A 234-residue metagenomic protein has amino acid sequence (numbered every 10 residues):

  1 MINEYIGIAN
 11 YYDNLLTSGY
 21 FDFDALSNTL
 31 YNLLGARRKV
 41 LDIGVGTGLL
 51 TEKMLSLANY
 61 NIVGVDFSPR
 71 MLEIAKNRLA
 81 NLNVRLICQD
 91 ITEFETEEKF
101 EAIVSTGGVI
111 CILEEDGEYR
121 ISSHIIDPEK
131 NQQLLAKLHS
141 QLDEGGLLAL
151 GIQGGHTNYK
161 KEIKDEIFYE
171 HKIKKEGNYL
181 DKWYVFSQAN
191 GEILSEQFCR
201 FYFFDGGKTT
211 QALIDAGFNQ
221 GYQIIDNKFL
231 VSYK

Functional and structural regions predicted by a protein language model:
M1-G35: Conserved class I S-adenosyl-L-methionine
R37-G44: Conserved class I S-adenosyl-L-methionine
G48-E93: Class I SAM-dependent methyltransferase SAM/SAH-binding core
E95-I103: A short acidic, Gly/Pro-enriched loop at the edge of an enzyme's catalytic core that lines a small-molecule cofactor
S105-G108: A short beta-strand submotif of the Rossmann-like class I SAM-dependent methyltransferase core that lines
S123-E144: A short glycine-rich, Lys/Arg-flanked "PGG" loop and its adjoining helix->strand segment in the class I
L147-A212: SAM-dependent methyltransferase
A216-F218, Q223-K234: Core SAM-dependent methyltransferase catalytic element
